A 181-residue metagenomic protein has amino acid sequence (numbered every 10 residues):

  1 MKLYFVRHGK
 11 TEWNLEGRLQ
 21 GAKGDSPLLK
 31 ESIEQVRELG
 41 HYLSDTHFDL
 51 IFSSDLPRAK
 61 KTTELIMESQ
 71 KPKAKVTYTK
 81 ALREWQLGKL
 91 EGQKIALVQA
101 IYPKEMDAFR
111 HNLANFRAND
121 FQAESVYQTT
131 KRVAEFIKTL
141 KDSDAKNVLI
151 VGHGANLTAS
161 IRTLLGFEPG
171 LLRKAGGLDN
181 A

Functional and structural regions predicted by a protein language model:
M1-Y4: Extreme N-terminal starter segment of soluble prokaryotic enzymes
R7-A74: Active-site-proximal alpha-helix that buttresses catalytic centers in soluble enzyme cores
G9, N147, G154-A155: Active-site metal-binding loops of divalent metal-dependent hydrolases
E12, R58-K60, E84-W85, N156-T158: Short, active-site-adjacent cap segments at secondary-structure transitions
W13, S69-R132, K174: Phosphate-handling substructures
D45-H47, L140-K146: Glycine-rich phosphate-binding loop signature in dinucleotide/nucleotide-binding domains
S53-S54, K131, V151-G152: Short beta-strand scaffold positions
E168-A181: Domain-level recognition of soluble alpha/beta enzyme cores, biased toward histidine phosphatases/phosphomutases
